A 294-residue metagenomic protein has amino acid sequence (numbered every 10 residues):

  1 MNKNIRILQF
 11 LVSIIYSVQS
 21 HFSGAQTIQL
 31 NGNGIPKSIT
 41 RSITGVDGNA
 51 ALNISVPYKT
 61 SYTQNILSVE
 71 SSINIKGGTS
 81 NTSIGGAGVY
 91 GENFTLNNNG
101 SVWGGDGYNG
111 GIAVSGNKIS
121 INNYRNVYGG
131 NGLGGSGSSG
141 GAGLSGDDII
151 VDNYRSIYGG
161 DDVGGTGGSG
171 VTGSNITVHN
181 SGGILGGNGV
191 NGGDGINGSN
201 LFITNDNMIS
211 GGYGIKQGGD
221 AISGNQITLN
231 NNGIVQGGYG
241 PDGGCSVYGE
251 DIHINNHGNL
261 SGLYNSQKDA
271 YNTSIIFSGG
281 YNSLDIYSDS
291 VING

Functional and structural regions predicted by a protein language model:
M1-I7: Positively charged n-region of N-terminal signal peptides that target proteins for export
Q9-Q19: Bacterial N-terminal signal peptides
S17-T27: Boundary at the C-terminal end of the N-terminal hydrophobic targeting segment
Q29-K37, G45-S68, T79-F94, G107 (+5 more regions): Extracellular beta-strand-rich solenoid/capping regions of secreted or surface-exposed proteins that bind or remodel
L30, I35-I43, I54, Y62-S71 (+10 more regions): All-beta strand scaffolds that present successive hydrophobic residues in beta-strands
I43-A51, I73-G88, N99-A113, R125-G143 (+6 more regions): Glycine-centered low-complexity coil/loop motifs and glycine-rich tracts, especially the flexible linkers
